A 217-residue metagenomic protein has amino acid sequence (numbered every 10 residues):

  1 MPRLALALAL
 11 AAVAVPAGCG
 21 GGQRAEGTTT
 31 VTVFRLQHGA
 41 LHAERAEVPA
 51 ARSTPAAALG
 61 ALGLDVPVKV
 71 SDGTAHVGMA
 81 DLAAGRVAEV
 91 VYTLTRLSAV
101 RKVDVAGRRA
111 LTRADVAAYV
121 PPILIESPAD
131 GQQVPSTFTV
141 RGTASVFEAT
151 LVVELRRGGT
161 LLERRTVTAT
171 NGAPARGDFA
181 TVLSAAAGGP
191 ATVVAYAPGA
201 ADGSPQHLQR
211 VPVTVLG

Functional and structural regions predicted by a protein language model:
P2-G217: Bimodal "functional hotspot" detector
